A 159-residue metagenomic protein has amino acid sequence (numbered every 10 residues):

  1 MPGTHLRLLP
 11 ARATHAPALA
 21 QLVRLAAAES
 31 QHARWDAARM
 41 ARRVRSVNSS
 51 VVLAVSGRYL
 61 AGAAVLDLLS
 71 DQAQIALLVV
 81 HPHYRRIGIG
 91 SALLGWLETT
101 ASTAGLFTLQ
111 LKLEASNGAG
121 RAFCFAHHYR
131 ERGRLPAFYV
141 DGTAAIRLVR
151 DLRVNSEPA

Functional and structural regions predicted by a protein language model:
P2-L6, P10-R85, S91-T100, A104 (+3 more regions): Acetyl-CoA-dependent GNAT
Q21, A122, A126: DNA-binding alpha-helical recognition surfaces that contact promoter or target DNA
M40, D71, P82-H83, L109 (+3 more regions): Short alpha-helical segments used as structural interaction elements across diverse proteins
V80, E114-A115: Short amphipathic helical patch at the helix-1/turn junction of helix-turn-helix
I89, L106-F107, E114: Generic detector of contiguous secondary-structure segments
L94, N117-G120, A137-G142: Short glycine/proline-centered loop/turn elements that form peptide/ligand docking sites
Q110-L113, F125, R130-R147: Conserved catalytic-core motifs of GNAT/GCN5-like acyltransferases
